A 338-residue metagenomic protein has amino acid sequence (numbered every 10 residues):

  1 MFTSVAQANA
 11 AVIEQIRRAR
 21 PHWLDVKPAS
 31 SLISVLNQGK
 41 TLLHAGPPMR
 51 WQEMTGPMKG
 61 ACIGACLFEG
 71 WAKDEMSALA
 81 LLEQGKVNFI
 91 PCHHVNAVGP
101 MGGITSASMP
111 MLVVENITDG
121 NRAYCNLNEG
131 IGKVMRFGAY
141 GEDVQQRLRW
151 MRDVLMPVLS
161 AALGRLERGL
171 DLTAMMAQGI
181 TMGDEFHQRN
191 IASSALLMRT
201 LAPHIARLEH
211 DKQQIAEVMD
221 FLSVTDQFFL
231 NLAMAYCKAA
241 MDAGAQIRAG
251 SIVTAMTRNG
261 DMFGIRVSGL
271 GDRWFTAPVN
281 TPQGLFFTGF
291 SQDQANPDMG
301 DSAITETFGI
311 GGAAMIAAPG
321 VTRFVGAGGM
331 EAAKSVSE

Functional and structural regions predicted by a protein language model:
M1-E338: Anaerobic metallocofactor- and corrinoid-dependent redox/one-carbon enzyme cores, especially those from methanogenesis
